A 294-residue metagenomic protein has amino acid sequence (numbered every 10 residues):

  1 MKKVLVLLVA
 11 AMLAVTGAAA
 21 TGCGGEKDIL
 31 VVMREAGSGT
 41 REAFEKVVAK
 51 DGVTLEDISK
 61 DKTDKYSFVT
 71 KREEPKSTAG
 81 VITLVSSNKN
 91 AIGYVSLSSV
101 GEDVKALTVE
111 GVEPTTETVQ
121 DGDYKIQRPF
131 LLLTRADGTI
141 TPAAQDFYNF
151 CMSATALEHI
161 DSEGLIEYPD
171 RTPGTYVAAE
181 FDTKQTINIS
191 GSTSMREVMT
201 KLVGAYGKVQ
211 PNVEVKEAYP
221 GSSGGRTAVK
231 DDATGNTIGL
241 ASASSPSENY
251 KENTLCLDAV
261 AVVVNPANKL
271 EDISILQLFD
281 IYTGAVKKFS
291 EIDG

Functional and structural regions predicted by a protein language model:
M1-G24: Sec-dependent N-terminal signal peptides of Gram-positive bacterial secreted proteins and lipoproteins
A19, G24-G294: Exported/periplasmic ABC-transporter solute-binding proteins
